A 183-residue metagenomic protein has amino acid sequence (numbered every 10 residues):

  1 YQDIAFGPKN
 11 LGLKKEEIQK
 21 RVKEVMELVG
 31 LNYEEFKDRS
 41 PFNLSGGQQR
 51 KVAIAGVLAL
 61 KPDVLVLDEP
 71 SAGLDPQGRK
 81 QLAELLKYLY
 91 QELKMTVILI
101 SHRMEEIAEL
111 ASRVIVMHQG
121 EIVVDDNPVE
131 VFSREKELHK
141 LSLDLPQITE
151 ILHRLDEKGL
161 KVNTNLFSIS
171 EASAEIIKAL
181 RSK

Functional and structural regions predicted by a protein language model:
S40-L44, Q48: Conserved ABC ATPase signature
I54: Hydrophobic anchor residue at the start of the ABC signature
K61: Conserved catalytic motifs of ABC-family nucleotide-binding domains
L65-D68: Catalytic Walker B motif of ABC-type/P-loop ATPase nucleotide-binding domains
S101-H102: H-loop/switch region of ABC-family ATPase nucleotide-binding domains
I107-E109: A short, surface-exposed alpha-helical micro-motif characterized by mixed small hydrophobic and charged/polar residues
